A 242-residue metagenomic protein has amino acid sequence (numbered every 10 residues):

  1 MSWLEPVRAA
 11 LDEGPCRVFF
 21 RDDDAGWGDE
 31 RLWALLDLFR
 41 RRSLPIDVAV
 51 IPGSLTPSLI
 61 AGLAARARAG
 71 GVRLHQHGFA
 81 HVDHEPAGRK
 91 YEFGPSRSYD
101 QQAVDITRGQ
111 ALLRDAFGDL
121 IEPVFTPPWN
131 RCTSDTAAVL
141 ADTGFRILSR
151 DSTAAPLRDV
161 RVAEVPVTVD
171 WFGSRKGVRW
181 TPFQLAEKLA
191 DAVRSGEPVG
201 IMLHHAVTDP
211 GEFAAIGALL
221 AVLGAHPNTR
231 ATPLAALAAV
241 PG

Functional and structural regions predicted by a protein language model:
M1-R73, I121-E122, I201: Active-site beta->alpha N-cap acidic-glycine motif
S2, H84-D115, P156-R194: Alpha-helical scaffold elements lining the catalytic groove of polysaccharide deacetylases
S2-E13, I147-L148, G200, H205-G242: C-terminal domain-boundary segment and adjacent tail
F19-D23, D47-I51, H75-H77, F125-T126 (+4 more regions): A cross-family glycoside hydrolase active-site/sugar-binding cleft signature
D24-E30, A49-A61, T126-D135, P156 (+2 more regions): Acidic-and-aromatic substrate-binding clefts and catalytic sites of carbohydrate-active enzymes
P45-A138, V169: Metal-dependent polysaccharide deacetylase catalytic core of the NodB/CE4 family, i.e., the active-site-bearing domain
R73, V139-P156: Acidic, His- and aromatic-enriched active-site or binding-groove loops in soluble protein domains that engage sugars
C132-R146, A218-L220: Short, electropositive alpha-helical surface patch
